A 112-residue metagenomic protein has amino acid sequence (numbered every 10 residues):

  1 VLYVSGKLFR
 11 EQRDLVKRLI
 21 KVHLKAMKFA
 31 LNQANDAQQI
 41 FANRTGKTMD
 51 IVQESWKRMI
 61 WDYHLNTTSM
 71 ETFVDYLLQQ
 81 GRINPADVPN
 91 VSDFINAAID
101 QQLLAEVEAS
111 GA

Functional and structural regions predicted by a protein language model:
V1-Q12, V16, I20, S92 (+1 more regions): Periplasmic-binding protein-like
L2-Y3, M59, V88: A generic, residue-level signal for flexible/boundary positions that often mark functional hotspots
R10-P85: Secondary-structure end/capping motifs
L78-A112: Conserved C-terminal helix/tail region of periplasmic/extracytoplasmic solute-binding proteins
